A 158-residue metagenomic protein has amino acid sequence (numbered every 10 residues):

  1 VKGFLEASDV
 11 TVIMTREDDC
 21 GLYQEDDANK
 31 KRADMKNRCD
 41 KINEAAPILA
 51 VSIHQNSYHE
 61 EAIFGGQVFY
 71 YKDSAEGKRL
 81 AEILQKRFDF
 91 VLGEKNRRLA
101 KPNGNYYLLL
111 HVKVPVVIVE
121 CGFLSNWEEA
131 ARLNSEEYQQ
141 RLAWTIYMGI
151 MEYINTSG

Functional and structural regions predicted by a protein language model:
V1, K31-R38, E76-L80, L84 (+4 more regions): Stable alpha-helical elements in mature extracytoplasmic
V1-R79: Catalytic-core regions of hydrolytic enzymes
K2-V10, N43-P47, Q55, Q85-G93 (+2 more regions): Sec-exported extracytoplasmic/periplasmic mature domains
D9, G65, N96-R97, K113-P115: A generic structural signal for alpha->beta connector loops
D18, L22-Y23, D27-N29, L92-L99 (+2 more regions): Peptidoglycan cell-wall recognition and remodeling modules
K31, F64-G65, N96, G104-N105 (+1 more regions): Glycine-rich, flexible loop/turn motifs
D40, A45, S52, H59 (+1 more regions): Active-site-adjacent mobile loop/cap segments within catalytic or ligand-binding domains
A75-P102: Active-site-adjacent substrate-binding region of metalloamidase/peptidase-like peptide-processing proteins
